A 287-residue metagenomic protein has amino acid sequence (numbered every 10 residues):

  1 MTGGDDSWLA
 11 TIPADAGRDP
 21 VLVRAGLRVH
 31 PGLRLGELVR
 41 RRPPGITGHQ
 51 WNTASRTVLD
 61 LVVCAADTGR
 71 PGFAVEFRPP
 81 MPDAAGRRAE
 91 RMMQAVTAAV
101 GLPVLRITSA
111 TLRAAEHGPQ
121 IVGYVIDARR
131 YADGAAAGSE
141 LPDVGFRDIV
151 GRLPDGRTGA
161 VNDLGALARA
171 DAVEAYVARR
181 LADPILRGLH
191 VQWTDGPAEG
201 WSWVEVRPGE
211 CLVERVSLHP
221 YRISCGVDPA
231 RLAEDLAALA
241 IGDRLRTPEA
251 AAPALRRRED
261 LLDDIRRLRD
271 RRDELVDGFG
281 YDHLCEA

Functional and structural regions predicted by a protein language model:
M1-T2, A115-A287: Non-catalytic C-terminal interaction segments of nucleic acid-processing enzymes
T2-T47, A166-I185: Acidic-basic catalytic patches of nuclease active cores, encompassing PD-(D/E)XK and other metal-cofactor nuclease
V21-V23, T53, D67, V96: A generic structural signal for short, solvent-exposed coil/turn residues that cap or connect secondary-structure
R28-R70, V191-V206: Active-site metal-binding core of divalent-cation-utilizing nuclease and nuclease-like domains
L33, T47, V58-V63, A74-F77 (+6 more regions): Long, contiguous hydrophobic alpha-helical segments, chiefly transmembrane helices and signal peptides
G48-H49, R56, V63, F73-A74 (+2 more regions): General detector of folded, globular domains
Q50-W51, V58, V62-R88, L218-P229: Short beta-strand-loop-alpha-helix junction that forms the active-site gateway of nucleic-acid-processing nucleases
D67-Q120: Basic, amphipathic alpha-helical patches used to engage nucleic acids or provide basic targeting signals, exemplified
